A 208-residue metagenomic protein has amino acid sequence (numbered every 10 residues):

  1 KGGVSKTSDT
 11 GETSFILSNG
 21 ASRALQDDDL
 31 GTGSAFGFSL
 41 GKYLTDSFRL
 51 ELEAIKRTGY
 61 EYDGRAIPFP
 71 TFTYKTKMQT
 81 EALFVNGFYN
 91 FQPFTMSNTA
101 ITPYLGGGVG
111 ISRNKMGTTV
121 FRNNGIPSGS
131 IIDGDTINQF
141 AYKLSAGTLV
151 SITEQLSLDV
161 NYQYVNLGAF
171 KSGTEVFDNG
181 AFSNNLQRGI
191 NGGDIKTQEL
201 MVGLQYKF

Functional and structural regions predicted by a protein language model:
K1-K42, M116, E199, Q205-K207: Short glycine/proline- and aromatic-enriched beta-strand/turn motifs that initiate or cap beta-hairpins
K1-T7, A35, A54, F91 (+4 more regions): Residue-level detection of beta-strand scaffold positions
V4-K6, G41-N123, I195-F208: Gram-negative (and chloroplast) outer-membrane scaffold detector with strong preference for beta-barrel transmembrane
G11-Q26, R65-T73, G117-D135, A169-G192: Solvent-exposed loop segments that connect transmembrane elements
D28-S34, K75-A82, T99, G134-A141 (+1 more regions): Short sequence motifs at beta-strands and strand-loop junctions characteristic of Gram-negative outer-membrane
G37-Y43, S145-S151: Short, conserved structural micro-motifs that define repeat-unit consensus positions and nucleotide-binding loops
G59-E61, I152-F208: Predominantly the C-terminal beta-signal and adjacent terminal strand-loop region of outer-membrane beta-barrel
F84-N86, Q139-V150: Transmembrane beta-barrel strand/turn architecture of Gram-negative outer membrane proteins
